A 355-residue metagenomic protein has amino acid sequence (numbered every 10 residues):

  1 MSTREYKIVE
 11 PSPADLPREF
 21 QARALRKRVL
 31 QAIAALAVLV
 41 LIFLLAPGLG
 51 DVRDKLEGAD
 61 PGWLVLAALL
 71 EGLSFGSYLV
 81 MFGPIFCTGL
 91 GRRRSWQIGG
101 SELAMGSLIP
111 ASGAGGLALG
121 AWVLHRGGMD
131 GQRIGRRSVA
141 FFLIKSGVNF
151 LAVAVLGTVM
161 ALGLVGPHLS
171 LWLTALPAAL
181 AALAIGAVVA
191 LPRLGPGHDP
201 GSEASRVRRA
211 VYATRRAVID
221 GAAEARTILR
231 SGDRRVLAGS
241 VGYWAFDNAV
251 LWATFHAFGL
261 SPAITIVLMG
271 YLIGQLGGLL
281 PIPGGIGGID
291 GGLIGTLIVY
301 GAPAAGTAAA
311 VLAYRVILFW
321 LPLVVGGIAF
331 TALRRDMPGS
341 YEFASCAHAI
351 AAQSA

Functional and structural regions predicted by a protein language model:
M1-S101, V159, G163-G278, A309 (+1 more regions): Predominantly cytoplasmic-facing regulatory/coupling regions of multi-pass membrane proteins
S74-F82, P110-G120, F150, T265 (+1 more regions): Transmembrane helix boundary and interhelical junction motifs in multipass membrane proteins
C87-T88, S107, R126, H256-A257 (+2 more regions): Transmembrane helix-loop junction
R93, Q97, G115-L117, R126-L143 (+1 more regions): Membrane-interface alpha-helices at helix entry/exit sites of multi-pass transporters
G100-A118, V123-R126: Short intracellular "coupling" helices and adjacent cytoplasmic loop segments at the cytosolic face of multi-pass
M105-I109, R133-A154, A179-A181, A309-V324: Membrane-embedded alpha-helical segments of transport systems, primarily multispan ion/solute transporters
P281-G285, G291-R315: Hydrophobic alpha-helical transmembrane segments in multi-pass integral membrane proteins
